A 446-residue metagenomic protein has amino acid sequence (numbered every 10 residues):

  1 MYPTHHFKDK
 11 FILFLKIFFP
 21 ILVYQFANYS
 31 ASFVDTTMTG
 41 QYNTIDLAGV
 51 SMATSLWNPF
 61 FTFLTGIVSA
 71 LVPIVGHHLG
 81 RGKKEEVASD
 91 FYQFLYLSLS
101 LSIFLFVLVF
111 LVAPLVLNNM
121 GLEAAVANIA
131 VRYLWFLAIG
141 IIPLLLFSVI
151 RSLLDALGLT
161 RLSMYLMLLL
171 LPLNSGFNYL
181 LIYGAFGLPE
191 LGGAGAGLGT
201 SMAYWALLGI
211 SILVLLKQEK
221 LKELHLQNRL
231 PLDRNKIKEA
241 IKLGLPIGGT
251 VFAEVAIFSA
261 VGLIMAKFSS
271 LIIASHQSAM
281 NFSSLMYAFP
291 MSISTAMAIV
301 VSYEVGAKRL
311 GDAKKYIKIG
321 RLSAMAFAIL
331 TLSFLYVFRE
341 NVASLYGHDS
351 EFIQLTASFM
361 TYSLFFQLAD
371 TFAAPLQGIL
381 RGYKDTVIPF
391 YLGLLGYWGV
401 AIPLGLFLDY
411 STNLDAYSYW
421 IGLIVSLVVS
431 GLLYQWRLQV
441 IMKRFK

Functional and structural regions predicted by a protein language model:
M1-I21, V75-I142, L188-L245, V301-F366 (+1 more regions): Short alpha-helical transmembrane segments in multi-pass integral membrane proteins
K16-D35, F136, F147, A203-L207 (+4 more regions): Transmembrane helical elements of multi-pass membrane transporters/channels
I21, Q25, T36-T37, P73 (+15 more regions): Transmembrane alpha-helix boundary and packing residues in multipass membrane permease domains and related
V23, A27, A31, F60-L64 (+14 more regions): Residue-level hotspots within pore-lining transmembrane alpha-helices of multi-pass secondary transporters
F26-A48, L117-A124, L180-L191, F252-L285 (+3 more regions): Helix-terminus/linker motif at the lipid-water interface of multi-pass membrane proteins
L47-F110, L144-G158, L162-S163, S275-R339 (+2 more regions): Small-residue-rich hydrophobic transmembrane alpha-helices
V68, L137-D155, S163-N174, A196-I212 (+5 more regions): Short runs within selected transmembrane alpha-helices of multi-pass transporters and secretion channels
V109, N178, I182, S211-L215 (+7 more regions): Structural signal for membrane-spanning alpha-helices in multi-pass inner-membrane proteins, emphasizing helix cores
